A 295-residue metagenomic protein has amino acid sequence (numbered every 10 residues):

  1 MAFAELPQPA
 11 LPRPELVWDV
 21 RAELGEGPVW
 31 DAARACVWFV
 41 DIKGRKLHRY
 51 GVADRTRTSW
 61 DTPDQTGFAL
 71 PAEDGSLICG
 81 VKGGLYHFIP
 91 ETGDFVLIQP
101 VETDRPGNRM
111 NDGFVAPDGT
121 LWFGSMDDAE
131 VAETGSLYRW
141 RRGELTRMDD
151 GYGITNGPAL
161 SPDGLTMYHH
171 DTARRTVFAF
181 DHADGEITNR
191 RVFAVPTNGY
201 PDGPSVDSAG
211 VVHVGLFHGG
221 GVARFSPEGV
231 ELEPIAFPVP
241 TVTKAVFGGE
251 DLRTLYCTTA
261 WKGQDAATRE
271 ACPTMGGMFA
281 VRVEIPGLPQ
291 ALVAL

Functional and structural regions predicted by a protein language model:
A2-A22, Y50-D54, D61, Q99-P100 (+3 more regions): A short helix->beta-strand "capping" segment at the edge of beta-propeller domains
R13-D19, R55-D61, V96-T103, E144-D150 (+2 more regions): A short beta-strand motif characteristic of beta-propeller blades
V20-R34, T62-V81, D104-T120, M148-M167 (+2 more regions): Beta-rich, blade/repeat-based domains predominating in secreted/periplasmic proteins but also intracellular
D31-A32, V37-I42, I78-G83, F123-V131 (+3 more regions): Conserved beta-strand positions in repeat-built beta-propeller and related beta-rich domains
K46-H48, G84-Y86, G135-Y138, T176-F178 (+2 more regions): A short loop-to-beta-strand structural motif that recurs across blades of beta-propeller domains
G51-R55, I89-G93, W140-E144, D181-G185 (+2 more regions): Short loop/turn segments that connect beta-strands within beta-propeller blades
E91-M148: Hydrophobic alpha-helical segments and helix pairs
V246-L295: Blade-level signature of beta-propeller repeat domains, shared across WD40, Kelch, NHL, RCC1 and BNR/Asp-box propellers
